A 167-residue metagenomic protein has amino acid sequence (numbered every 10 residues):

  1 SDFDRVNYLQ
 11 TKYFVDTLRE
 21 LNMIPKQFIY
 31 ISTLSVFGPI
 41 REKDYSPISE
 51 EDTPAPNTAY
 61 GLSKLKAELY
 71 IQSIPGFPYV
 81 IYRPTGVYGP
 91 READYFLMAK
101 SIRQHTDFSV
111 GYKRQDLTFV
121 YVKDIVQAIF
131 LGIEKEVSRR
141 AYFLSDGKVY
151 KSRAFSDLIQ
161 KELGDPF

Functional and structural regions predicted by a protein language model:
R5, L9, R41-G86, D107-G111: Catalytic helix-loop patch of NAD(P)-dependent Rossmann-fold dehydrogenases
V6, T58, L117-V120, Y150: Residue-level signal for the nucleotide or nucleotide-sugar donor/cofactor binding architecture
Q10, F14-L18, I24, I71 (+2 more regions): Hydrophobic positions on the long internal alpha-helix of Rossmann-like NAD(P)-dependent oxidoreductase domains
Y13-A59: Conserved Rossmann-fold NAD(P)-dependent oxidoreductase catalytic core, especially the SDR/UDP-sugar
Q27-S32, V80-G86, T118, F143: Structural signature of the Rossmann-like NAD(P)-dependent dehydrogenase/reductase core
F37-G38, V80-L97: Flexible, glycine-rich beta-alpha linker
L62, K66, E92-L97, G111-I133 (+1 more regions): Substrate-positioning beta->alpha
K135-F167: Mid/C-terminal beta-alpha module of Rossmann-like enzyme folds, strongest in SDR-family dehydrogenases/epimerases
